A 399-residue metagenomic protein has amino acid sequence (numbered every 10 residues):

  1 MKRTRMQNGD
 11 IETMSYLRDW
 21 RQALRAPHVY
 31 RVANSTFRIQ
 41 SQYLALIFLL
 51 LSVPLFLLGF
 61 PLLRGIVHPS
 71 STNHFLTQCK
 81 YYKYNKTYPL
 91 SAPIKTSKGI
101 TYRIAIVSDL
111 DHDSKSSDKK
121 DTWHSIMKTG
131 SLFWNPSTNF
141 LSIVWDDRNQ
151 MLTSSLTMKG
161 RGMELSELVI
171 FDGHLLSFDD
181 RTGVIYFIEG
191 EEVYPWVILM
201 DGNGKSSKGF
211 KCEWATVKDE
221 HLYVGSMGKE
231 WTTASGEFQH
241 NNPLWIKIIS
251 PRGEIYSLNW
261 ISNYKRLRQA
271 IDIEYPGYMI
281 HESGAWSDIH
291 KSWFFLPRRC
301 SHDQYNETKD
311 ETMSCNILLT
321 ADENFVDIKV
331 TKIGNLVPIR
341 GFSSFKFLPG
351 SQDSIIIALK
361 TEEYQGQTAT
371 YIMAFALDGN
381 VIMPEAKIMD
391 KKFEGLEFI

Functional and structural regions predicted by a protein language model:
K2-I399: Sequence/structural signature of beta-propeller domains
